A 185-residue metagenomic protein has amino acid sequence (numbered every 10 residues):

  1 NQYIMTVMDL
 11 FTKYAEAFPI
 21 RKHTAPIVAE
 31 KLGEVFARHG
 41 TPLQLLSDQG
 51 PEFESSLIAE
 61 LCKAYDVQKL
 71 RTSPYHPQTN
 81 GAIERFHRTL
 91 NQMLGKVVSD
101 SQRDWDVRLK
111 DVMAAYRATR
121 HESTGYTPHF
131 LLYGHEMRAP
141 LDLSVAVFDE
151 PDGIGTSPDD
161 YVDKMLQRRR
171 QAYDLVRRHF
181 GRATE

Functional and structural regions predicted by a protein language model:
N1-K22: An active-site-proximal beta-strand-loop segment
Y3, I27-K31, L175: Well-ordered alpha-helical segments embedded in enzymatic catalytic cores
M5, G33, A59: Active-site phosphate/pyrophosphate- and oxyanion-stabilizing loops and adjacent acidic/basic residues in soluble
T12-E16, R38-Q44, K69: Short, surface-exposed connector motifs at secondary-structure boundaries
A17-R38, P51: Active-site beta-loop-alpha junctions of metal-dependent nucleic acid enzymes, especially the RNase H-like/DDE
P42, P51-E54, I58-E185: Domain-scale segment recognizer with a strong primary affinity for retroviral/LTR-retrotransposon integrase
